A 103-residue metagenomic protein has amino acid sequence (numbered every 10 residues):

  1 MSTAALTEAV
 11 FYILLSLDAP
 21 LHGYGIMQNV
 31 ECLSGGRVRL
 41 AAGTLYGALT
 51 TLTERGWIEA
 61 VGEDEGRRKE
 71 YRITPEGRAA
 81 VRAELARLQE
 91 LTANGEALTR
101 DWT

Functional and structural regions predicted by a protein language model:
S2-T44, D64-E65: N-terminal helix-turn-helix DNA-binding core of bacterial DNA-binding proteins
L45-L52: Basic amphipathic alpha-helical segments that dock to polyanions
T53-G66, R72: Beta-hairpin "wing" of winged helix-turn-helix
E65-E84: Basic, amphipathic "hinge/linker" alpha-helix immediately C-terminal to the N-terminal HTH DNA-binding motif
R82-T103: Amphipathic alpha-helical dimerization/coiled-coil segments that flank or bridge DNA-binding/regulatory modules
